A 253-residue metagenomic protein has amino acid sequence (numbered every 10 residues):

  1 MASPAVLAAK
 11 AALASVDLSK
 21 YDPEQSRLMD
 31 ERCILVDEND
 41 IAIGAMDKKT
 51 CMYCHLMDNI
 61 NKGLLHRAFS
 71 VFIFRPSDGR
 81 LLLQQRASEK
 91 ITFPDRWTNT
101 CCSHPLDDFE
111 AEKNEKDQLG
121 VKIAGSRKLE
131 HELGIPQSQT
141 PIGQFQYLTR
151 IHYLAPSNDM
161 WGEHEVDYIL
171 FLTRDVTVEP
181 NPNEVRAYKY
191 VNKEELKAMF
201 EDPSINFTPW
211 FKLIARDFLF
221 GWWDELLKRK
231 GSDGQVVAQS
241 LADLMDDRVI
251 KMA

Functional and structural regions predicted by a protein language model:
A2-D17, W97, C101, D107 (+1 more regions): Nudix hydrolase/Nudix homology domain
A9-Q25, C54-D58: Short, basic/aromatic recognition patches
L28-D30: Short, small/polar residue-rich loop motifs at catalytic or cofactor-binding pockets
R32-I34, V71, Y188: Generic short beta-strand
A42-G44, L82, D167: Generic structural signal for well-ordered beta-strand positions
K49-F72, S77-I135: Conserved Nudix-box catalytic region and its N-terminal flanking loop in Nudix hydrolases and closely related
Q137-T149: A short coil-to-beta-strand element that immediately follows conserved catalytic motifs
